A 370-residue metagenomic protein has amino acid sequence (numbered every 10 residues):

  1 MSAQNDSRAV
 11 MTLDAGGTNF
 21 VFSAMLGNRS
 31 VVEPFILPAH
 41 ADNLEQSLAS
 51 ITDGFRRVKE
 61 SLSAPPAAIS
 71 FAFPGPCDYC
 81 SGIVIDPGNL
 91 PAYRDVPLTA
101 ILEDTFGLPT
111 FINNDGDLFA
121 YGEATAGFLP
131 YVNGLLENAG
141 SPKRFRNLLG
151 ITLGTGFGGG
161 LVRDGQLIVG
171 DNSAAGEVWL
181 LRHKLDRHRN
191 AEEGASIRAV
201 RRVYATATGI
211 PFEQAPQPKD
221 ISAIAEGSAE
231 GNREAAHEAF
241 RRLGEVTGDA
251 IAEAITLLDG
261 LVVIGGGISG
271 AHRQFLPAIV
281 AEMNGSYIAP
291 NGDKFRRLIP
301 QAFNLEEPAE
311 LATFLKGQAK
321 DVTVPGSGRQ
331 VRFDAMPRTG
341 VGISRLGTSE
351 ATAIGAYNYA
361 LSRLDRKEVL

Functional and structural regions predicted by a protein language model:
M1-A68, Y79-S81, D104-G107, L135-S141 (+1 more regions): ATP-binding/phosphotransfer module of carbohydrate and carboxylate kinases, centering on a glycine-rich
R8, F20, F73, G156-F157: Short loop/turn microsegments at loop-to-beta-strand junctions
A68-S70, P76-G194, G347-L370: Phosphate-binding/catalytic loop of phosphoryl-transfer enzymes
